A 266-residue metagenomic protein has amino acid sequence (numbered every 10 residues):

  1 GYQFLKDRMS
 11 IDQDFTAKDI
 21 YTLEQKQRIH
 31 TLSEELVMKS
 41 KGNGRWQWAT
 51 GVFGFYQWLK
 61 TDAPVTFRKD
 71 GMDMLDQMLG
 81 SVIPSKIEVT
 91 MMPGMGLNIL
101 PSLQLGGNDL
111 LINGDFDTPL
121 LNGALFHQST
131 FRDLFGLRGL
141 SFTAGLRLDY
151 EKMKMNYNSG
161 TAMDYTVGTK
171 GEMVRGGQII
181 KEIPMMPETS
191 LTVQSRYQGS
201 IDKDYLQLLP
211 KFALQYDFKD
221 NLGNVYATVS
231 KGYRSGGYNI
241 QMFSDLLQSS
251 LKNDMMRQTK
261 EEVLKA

Functional and structural regions predicted by a protein language model:
G1-A63, L75-L79: Outer-membrane beta-barrel domain signature, strongest for Gram-negative TonB-dependent receptors and also present
G1-D12, K86-T90, V225, S235 (+1 more regions): Short intrinsically disordered, low-complexity coil segments enriched in acidic
D12-F15, P64-K69, T161, M242-S244: Short, flexible, mixed-charge acidic loops at enzyme active sites
D19, L110-I112, Q194-Y197: Glycine- and acidic
D19-T22, D70-M74, P84, Y165-V167 (+1 more regions): Short, intrinsically disordered/low-complexity patches at protein termini and at juxtamembrane boundaries
R28-L32, R68-G71, L79-V89, M173-I183 (+2 more regions): Short C-terminal domain-edge/linker segments immediately following a structured domain
K39-K41, G51-F55, F116-A266: Structural signature of Gram-negative outer-membrane beta-barrels, strongest in the C-terminal barrel of TonB-dependent
F67-L120, I180-P187: Acidic/polar loop-and-plug regions of large Gram-negative outer-membrane beta-barrel proteins
